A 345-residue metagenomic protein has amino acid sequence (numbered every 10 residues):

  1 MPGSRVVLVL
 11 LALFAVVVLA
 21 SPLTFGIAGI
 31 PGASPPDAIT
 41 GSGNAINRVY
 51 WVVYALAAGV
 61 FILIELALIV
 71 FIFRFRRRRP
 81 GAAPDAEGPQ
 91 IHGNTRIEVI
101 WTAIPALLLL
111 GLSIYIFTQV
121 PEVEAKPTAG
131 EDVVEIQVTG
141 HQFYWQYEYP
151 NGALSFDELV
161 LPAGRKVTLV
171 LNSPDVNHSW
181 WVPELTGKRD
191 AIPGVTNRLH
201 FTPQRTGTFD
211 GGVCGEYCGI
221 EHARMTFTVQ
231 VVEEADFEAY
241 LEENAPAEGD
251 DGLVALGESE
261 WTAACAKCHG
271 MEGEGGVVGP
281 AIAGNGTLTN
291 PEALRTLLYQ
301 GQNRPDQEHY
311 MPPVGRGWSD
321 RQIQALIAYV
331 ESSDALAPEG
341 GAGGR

Functional and structural regions predicted by a protein language model:
M1-L11: N-terminal membrane topogenic signal
P2-S4, A20-V52, E65, I72-S259 (+2 more regions): Non-transmembrane, membrane-proximal soluble domains of secreted or membrane proteins
A57, P127, A337, G344-R345: Intrinsically disordered, low-complexity terminal tails/loops enriched in metal-binding residues
G59-L68: Hydrophobic cores of alpha-helical transmembrane segments in multi-pass inner/ER membrane proteins, independent
I220, A247-D250, K267, E272-V277 (+2 more regions): Inter-heme linker and motif-flanking segments adjacent to c-type heme-binding CXXCH motifs in c-type cytochromes
T226-A235, G270-Q302, Q307, P313-G317: Gly/Gly-Pro-rich "capping" loops immediately C-terminal to redox-active cysteine motifs in periplasmic/lumenal
E238-E242, V314-G344: C-terminal capping alpha-helices of c-type cytochrome domains
D250-E274, N290-Q300, G343: Sequence/structural segment immediately N-terminal to covalent heme-attachment motifs in c-type and related
